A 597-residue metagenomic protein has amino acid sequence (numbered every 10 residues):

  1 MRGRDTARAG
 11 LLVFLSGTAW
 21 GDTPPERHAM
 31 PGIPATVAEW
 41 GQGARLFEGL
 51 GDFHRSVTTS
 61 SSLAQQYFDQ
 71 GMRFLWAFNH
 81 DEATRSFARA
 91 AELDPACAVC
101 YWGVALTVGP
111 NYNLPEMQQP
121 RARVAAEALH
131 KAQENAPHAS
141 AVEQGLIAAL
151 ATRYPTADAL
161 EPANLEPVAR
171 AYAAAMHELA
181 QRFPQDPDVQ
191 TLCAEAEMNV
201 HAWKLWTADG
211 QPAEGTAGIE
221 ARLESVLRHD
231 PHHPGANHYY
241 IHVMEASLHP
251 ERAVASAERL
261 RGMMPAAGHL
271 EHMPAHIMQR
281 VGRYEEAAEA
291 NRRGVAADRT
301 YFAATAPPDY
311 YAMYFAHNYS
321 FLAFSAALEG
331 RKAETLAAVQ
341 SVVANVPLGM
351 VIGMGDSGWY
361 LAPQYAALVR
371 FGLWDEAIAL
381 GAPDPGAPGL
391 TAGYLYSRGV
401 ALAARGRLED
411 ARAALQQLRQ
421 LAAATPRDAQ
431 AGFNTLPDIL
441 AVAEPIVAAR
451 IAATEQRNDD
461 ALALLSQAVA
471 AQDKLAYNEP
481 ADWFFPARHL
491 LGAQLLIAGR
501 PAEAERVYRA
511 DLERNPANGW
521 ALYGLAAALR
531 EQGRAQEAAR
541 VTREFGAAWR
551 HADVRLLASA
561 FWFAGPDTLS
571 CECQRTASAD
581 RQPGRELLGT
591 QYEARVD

Functional and structural regions predicted by a protein language model:
M1-G3: N-terminal secretory signal peptides that target proteins for export/translocation
R8-T18: Bacterial N-terminal signal peptides
D22-Y240, E245-A253, E258, G262-M264 (+8 more regions): N-terminal alpha-helical interaction modules that lie
A312-H317, T435-A443: Extended HEAT/HEAT-like alpha-solenoid repeat tracts in very large eukaryotic scaffold/adaptor proteins
A443, A461-L512: Generic long, charged, amphipathic alpha-helical segments
R506-D511, N515-D580: C-terminal non-catalytic interaction modules
T590-R595: Short, intrinsically disordered C-terminal tails of secreted or membrane-associated proteins
